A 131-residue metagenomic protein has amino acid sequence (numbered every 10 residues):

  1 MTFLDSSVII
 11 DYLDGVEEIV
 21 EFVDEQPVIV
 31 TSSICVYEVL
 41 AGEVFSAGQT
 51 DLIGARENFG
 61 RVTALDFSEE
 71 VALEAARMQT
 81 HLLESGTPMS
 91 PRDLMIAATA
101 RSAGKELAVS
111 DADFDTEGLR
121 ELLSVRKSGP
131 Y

Functional and structural regions predicted by a protein language model:
M1, R101-Y131: Acidic, PIN/NYN-like endoribonuclease modules and their adjacent C-terminal/linker elements
M1-T31, C35, E43-E57: Short, well-structured N-terminal submotif of metal-dependent ribonuclease cores
S6, E69, P91-L94: Conserved glycosyltransferase catalytic-site signature
V8, C35-E38, V71, D113: Short, well-ordered alpha-helical scaffold segment located in the soluble/lumenal catalytic or ligand-binding core
Q26-V28, R61-T63, R101-E106: Short active-site oxyanion
V36, L52-A55, A72-A75, D93: A general structural signal for well-ordered alpha-helical segments in protein cores
V39, S90-E106: Acidic, metal-associated active-site segment
R61-L83: Acidic catalytic patch
